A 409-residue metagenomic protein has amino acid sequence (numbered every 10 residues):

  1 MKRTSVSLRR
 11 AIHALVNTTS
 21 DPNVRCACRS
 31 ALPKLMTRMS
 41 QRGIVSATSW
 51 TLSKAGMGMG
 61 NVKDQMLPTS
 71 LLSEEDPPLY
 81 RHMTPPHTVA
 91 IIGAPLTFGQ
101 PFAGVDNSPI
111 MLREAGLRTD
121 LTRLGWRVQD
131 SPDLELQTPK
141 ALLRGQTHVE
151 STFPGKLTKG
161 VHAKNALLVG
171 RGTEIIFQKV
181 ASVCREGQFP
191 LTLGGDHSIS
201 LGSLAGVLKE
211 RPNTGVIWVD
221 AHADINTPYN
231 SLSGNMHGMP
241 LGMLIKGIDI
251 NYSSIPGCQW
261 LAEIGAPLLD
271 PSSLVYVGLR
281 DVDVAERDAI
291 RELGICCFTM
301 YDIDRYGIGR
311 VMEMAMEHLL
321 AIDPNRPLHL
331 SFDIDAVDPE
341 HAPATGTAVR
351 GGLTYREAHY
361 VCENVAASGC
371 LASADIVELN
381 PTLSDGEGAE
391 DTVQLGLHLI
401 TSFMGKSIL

Functional and structural regions predicted by a protein language model:
M1-M59: N-terminal mitochondrial targeting presequence
G56-L409: Conserved alpha-helical scaffold segments that buttress catalytic/binding sites
